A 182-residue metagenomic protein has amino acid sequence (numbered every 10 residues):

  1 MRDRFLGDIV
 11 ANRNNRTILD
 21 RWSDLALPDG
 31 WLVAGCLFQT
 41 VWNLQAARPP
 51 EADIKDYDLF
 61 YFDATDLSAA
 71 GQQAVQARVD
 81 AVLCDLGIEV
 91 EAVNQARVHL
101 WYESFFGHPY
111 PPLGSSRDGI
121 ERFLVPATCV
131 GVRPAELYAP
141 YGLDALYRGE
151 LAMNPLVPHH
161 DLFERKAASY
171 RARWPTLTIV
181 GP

Functional and structural regions predicted by a protein language model:
M1-P182: Catalytic cores of the polymerase beta-like nucleotidyltransferase superfamily and closely associated nucleotide
